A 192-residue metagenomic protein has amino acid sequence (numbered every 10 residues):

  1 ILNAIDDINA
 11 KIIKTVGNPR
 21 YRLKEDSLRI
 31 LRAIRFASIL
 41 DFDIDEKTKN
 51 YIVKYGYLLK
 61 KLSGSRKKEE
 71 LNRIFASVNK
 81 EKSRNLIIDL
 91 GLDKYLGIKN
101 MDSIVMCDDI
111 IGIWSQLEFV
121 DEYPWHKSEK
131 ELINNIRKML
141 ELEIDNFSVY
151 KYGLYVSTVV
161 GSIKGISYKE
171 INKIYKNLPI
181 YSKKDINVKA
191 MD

Functional and structural regions predicted by a protein language model:
I1-D121, K189: Glycine- and charge-enriched loop/helix tracts that form the active or gating conduit in phosphate/cation-handling
D89-D192: C-terminal subdomains that position terminal phosphate/3'-OH groups for nucleotidyl transfer/ligation, primarily on
